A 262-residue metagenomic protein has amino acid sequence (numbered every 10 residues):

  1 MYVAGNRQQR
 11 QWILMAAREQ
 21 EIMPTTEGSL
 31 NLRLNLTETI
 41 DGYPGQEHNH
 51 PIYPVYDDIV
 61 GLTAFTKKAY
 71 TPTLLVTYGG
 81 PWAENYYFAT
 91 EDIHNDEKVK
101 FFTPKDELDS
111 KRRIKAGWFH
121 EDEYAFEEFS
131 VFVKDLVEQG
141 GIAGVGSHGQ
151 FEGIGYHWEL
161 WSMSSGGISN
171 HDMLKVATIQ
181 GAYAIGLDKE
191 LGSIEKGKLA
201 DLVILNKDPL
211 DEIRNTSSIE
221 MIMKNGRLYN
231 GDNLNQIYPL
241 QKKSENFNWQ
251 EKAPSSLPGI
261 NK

Functional and structural regions predicted by a protein language model:
M1-E38, T77, E127: Divalent metal-binding pocket/active-site signature
M1-G5, P51-G166, H171, P239-Q241 (+1 more regions): Active-site neighborhoods of metal-dependent hydrolases
Q8-W12, E38-D41, D58, V131 (+6 more regions): Extracytoplasmic/secreted proteins, especially bacterial periplasmic and envelope-associated proteins
A17, Q46, Y70, H148 (+6 more regions): Divalent metal-coordination and catalytic microenvironments
R18-M23, T39-Q46, F65-A69, G140 (+1 more regions): Glycine-enriched alpha-helix->loop->beta-strand junction motifs that scaffold or abut catalytic
L30-R33, P54, A182: Short acidic loop-to-helix transition motifs that present clustered carboxylates
I154, S169-L174, A184-I219: Acidic, glycine-enriched loop/beta-strand segments at the rims of small-molecule binding/catalytic pockets
I222: Short aromatic-centered micro-motifs
